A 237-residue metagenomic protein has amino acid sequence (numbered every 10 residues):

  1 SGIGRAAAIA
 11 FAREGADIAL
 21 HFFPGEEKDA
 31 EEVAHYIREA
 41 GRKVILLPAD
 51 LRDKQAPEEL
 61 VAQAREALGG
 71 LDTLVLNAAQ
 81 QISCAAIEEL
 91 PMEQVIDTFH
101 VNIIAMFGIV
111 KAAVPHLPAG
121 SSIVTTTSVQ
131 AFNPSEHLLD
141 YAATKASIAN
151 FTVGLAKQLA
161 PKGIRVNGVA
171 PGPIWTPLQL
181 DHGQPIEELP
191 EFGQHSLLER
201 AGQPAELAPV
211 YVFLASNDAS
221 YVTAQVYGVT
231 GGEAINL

Functional and structural regions predicted by a protein language model:
S1-A19: Canonical Rossmann dinucleotide-binding motif of NAD(H)/NADP(H)-dependent dehydrogenases/reductases, specifically
E58, E66, A79-I96, P115 (+2 more regions): Conserved mid-core segment of classical short-chain dehydrogenase/reductases
D72, E88-F107, V124, I148 (+1 more regions): Catalytic Tyr-X3-Lys loop
C84, N133, Q194, Y211-V212 (+1 more regions): Short C-terminal tail/terminal secondary-structure segment of NAD(P)H-dependent dehydrogenase/reductase domains
V110, T144: Active-site helix of classical SDR
P115-H116, K157-P161, S220: Alpha-helical segment proximal to the catalytic Tyr-Lys
S128: Residue(s) in the substrate-gating loop at a strand-loop-helix junction that position the organic substrate next
P161, G168-S196, N236-L237: A glycine/serine/threonine-rich, flexible loop-to-helix segment that serves as the NAD(P) cofactor-binding "lid"
